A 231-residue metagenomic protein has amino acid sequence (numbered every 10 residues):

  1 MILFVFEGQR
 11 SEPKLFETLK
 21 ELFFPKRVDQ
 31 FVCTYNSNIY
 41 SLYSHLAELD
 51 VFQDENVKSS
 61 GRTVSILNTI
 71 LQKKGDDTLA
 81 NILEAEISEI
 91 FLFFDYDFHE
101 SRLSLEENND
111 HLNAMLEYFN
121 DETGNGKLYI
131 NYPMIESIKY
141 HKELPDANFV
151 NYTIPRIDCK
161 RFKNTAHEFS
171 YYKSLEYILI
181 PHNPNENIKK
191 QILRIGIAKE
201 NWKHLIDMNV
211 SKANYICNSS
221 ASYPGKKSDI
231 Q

Functional and structural regions predicted by a protein language model:
I2-F23: Short, acidic loop-beta-alpha module within alpha/beta folds
E17-C33, Y43-Q231: C-terminal accessory helical subdomains adjacent to catalytic cores in phosphodiester- and nucleotide-handling enzymes
